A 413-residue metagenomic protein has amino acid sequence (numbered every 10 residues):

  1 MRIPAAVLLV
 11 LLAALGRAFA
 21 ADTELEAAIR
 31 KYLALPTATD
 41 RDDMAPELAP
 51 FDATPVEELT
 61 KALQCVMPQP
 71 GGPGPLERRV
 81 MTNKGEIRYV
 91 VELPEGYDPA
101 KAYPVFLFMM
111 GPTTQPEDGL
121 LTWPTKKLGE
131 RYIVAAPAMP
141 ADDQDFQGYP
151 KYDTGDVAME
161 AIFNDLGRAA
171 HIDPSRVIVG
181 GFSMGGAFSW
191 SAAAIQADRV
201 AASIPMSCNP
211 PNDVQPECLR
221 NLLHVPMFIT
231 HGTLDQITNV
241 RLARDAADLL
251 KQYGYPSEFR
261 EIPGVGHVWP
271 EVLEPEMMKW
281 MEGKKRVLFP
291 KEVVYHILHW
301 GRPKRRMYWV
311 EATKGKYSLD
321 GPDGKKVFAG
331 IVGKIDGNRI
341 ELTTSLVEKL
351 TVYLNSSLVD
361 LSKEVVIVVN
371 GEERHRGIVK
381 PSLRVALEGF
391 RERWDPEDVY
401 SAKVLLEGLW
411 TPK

Functional and structural regions predicted by a protein language model:
A21-Y103, S382-E397, K413: A domain-start/cap signature at the N-terminus of enzymes
A100-P112: Short beta-strand element of the alpha/beta-hydrolase
T114, S175-L223: Primarily recognizes the serine-hydrolase "nucleophile elbow" in alpha/beta-hydrolase and SGNH/GDSL folds
E117-P137: Short amphipathic alpha-helix adjacent to the substrate-entry channel of hydrolases
P150-H171: Alpha/beta-hydrolase active-site loop
L222-L223, F228-H231, D235: Short beta-strand/loop motif that positions the catalytic acidic residue of the alpha/beta-hydrolase fold
Q236, V240-I340, S345-V347: C-terminal catalytic histidine-bearing segment of alpha/beta-hydrolase fold enzymes
P303-K413: C-terminal beta-sandwich/jelly-roll accessory domains of carbohydrate-active enzymes
